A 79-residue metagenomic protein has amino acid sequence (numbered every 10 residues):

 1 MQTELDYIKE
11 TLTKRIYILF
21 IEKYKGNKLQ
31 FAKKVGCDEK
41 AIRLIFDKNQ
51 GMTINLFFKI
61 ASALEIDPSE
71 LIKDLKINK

Functional and structural regions predicted by a protein language model:
M1-G26: A short, Lys/Arg-rich alpha-helix, primarily the initiator
M1-Y7, L44, I72-K79: Short, charged recognition helix plus adjacent turn of helix-turn-helix-like nucleic-acid-binding domains
T13-I16, K59-A63: Short, basic, alpha-helical segments at the C-terminal edge of helix-turn-helix-like DNA-binding modules
Y17, L29-Q30, F58, S69: Residues within the helices of the helix-turn-helix
K23-L44: Short alpha-helical DNA-recognition segment
V35, A63-L64: Core residues of bacterial helix-turn-helix
N49-A61: Short, basic-rich loop-to-helix N-cap that marks the start of a DNA-contacting helix
